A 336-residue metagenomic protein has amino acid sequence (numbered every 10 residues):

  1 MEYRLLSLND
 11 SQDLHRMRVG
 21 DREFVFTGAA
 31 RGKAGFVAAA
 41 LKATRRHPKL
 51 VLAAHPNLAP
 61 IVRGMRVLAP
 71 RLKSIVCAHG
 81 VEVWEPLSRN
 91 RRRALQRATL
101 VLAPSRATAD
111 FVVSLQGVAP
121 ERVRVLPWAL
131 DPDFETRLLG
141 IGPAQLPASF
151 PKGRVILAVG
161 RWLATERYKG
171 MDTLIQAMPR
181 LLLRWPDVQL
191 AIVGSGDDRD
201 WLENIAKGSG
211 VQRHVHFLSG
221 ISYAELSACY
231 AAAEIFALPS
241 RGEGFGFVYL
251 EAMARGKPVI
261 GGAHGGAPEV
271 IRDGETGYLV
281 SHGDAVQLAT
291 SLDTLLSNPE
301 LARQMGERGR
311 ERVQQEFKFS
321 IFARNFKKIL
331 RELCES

Functional and structural regions predicted by a protein language model:
L95, G220-I221, A228-A233: Short alpha-helical donor nucleotide-sugar binding micro-motif in glycosyltransferases
A107, A129: Carbohydrate-associated surface elements
S149-K169, I175-P179: Conserved donor-binding/catalytic core segment of Leloir-type glycosyltransferases
D200-I221: Nucleotide-activated donor-binding/catalytic signature segment of Leloir-type glycosyltransferases, i.e., the conserved
R241: Aromatic "clamp/platform" in nucleotide-sugar-dependent glycosyltransferases that forms part of the donor/acceptor
P258-G261, I271: Short hydrophobic beta-strand element within catalytic cores of glycosyltransferases and related nucleotide-activated
D273-G274, Y278-A285, T294-E300: Conserved acidic donor-binding segment of nucleotide-sugar-dependent glycosyltransferases
Q287, T294, L301-Q315, F322-N325: A short, well-ordered alpha-helix in the C-terminal region of glycosyltransferases
